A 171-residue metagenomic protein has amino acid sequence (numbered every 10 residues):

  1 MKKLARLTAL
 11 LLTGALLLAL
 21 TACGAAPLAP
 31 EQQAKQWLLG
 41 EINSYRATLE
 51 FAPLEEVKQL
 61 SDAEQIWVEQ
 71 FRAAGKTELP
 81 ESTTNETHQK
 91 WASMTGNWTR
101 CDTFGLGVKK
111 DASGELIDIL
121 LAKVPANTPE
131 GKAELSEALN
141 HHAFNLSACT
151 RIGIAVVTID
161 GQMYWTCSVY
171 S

Functional and structural regions predicted by a protein language model:
M1, G24-A25: Intrinsically disordered, low-complexity Ser/Thr/Pro-rich tracts
M1-L11: Bacterial N-terminal signal peptides that target proteins for export
L10-T13, P53: Enrichment for repetitive, rod-forming helical segments
T13, A47, E69, A73-K76 (+2 more regions): Generic surface-pattern signal
A19-A22: C-terminal motif of bacterial Sec signal peptides marking the signal peptidase cleavage site
A26, P30-N97, I152: Short, well-ordered surface patches within globular domains
N85-S171: A well-ordered secondary-structure block
